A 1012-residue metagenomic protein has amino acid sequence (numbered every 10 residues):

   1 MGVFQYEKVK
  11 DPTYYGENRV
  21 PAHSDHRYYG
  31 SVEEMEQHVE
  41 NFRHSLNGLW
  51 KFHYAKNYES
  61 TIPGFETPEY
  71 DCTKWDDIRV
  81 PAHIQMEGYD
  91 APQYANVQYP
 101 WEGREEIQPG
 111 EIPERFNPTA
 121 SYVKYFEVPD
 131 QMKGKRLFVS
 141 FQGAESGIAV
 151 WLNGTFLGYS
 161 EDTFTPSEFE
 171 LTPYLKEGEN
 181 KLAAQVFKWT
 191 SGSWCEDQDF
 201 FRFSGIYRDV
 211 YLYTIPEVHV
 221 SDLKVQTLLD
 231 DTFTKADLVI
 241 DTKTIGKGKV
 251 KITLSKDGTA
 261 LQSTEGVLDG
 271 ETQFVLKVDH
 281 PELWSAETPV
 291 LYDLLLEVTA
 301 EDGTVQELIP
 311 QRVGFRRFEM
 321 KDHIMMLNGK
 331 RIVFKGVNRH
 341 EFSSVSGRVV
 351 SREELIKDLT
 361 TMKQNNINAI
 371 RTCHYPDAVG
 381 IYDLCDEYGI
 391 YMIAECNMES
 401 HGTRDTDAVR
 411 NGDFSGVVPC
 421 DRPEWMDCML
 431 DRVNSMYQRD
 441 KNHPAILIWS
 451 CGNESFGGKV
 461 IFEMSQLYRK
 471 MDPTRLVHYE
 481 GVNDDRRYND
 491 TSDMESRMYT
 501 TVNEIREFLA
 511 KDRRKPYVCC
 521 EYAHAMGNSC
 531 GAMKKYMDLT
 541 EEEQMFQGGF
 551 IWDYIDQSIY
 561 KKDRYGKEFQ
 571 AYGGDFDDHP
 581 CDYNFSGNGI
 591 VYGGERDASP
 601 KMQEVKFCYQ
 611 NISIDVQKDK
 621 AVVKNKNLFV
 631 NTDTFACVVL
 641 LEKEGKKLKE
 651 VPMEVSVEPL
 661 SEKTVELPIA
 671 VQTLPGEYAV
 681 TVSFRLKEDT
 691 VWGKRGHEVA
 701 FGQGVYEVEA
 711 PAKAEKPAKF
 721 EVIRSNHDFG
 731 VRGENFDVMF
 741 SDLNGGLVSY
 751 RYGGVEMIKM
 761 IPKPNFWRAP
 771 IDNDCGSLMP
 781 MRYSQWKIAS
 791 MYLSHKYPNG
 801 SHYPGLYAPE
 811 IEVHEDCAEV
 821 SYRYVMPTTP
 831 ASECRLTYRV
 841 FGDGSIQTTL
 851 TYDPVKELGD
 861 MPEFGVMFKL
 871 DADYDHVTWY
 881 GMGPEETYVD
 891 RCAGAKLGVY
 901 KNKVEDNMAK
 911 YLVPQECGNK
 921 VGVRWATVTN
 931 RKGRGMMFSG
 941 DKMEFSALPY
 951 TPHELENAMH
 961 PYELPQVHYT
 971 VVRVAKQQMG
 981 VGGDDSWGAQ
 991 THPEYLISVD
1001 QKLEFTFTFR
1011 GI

Functional and structural regions predicted by a protein language model:
G2-H38, V97, T155, W194 (+2 more regions): Extended substrate-binding grooves/exosites of carbohydrate-active enzymes
F4-K8, T13-G16, Y28, E36-Q37 (+12 more regions): Accessory beta-strand-rich segments of carbohydrate-active enzymes
Q85-M86, Q93-A95, G143, K188 (+4 more regions): Beta-strand/loop-rich accessory regions of lumenal/periplasmic or secreted enzymes, predominantly carbohydrate-active
M86, A91, N96-I112, E161-T163 (+9 more regions): An acidic-aromatic loop/edge-strand motif
Y122-K124, T165-F169, G270-L276, K663-L667 (+1 more regions): Short strand-edge motifs at loop-to-beta-strand transitions and within beta-strands of extracellular beta-rich domains
K176-E179, K243-E319, Y678-P717, E721: Extended acidic/polar, glycine-enriched regions that form or flank non-catalytic beta-rich accessory modules
E196-V220, G566-V616, V622, K626-T634 (+5 more regions): Catalytic cores of secreted or luminal carbohydrate-active enzymes
G266-D279, G645-L674: Intrinsically disordered, low-complexity Pro/Gly/Ser/Thr-rich segments with frequent PxxP/GP/PP motifs and embedded
